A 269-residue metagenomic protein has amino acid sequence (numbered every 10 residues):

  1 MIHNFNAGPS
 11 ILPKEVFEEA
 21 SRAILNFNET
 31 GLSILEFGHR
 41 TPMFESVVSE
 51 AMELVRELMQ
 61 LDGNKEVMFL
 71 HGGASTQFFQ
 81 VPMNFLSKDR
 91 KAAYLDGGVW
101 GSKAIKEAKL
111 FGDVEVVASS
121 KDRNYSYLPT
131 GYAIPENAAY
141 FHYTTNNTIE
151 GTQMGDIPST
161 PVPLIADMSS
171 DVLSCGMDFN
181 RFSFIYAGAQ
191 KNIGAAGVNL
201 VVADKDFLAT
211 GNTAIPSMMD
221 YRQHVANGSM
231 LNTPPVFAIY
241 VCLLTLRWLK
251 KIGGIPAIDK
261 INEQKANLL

Functional and structural regions predicted by a protein language model:
I2-M52: A glycine-/small-polar-enriched, mobile loop at the entrance of the PLP active site in fold-type I
N6, L70-H71, D96, V117-A118 (+4 more regions): Short beta-strand segments
P13, A189-N267: Active-site C-terminal subdomain of aminotransferase-like
T30-Q77, N84, V99, E107: Conserved N-terminal alpha-helix of the aminotransferase class I/II PLP-enzyme fold
L86-S102: Conserved PLP-anchoring active-site segment centered on the Schiff-base-forming lysine
A108, S119-V172: Active-site phosphate-binding strand-loop segment of PLP-dependent enzymes
I165, F179-Q190: Conserved active-site segment immediately N-terminal to the catalytic lysine that forms the internal aldimine
